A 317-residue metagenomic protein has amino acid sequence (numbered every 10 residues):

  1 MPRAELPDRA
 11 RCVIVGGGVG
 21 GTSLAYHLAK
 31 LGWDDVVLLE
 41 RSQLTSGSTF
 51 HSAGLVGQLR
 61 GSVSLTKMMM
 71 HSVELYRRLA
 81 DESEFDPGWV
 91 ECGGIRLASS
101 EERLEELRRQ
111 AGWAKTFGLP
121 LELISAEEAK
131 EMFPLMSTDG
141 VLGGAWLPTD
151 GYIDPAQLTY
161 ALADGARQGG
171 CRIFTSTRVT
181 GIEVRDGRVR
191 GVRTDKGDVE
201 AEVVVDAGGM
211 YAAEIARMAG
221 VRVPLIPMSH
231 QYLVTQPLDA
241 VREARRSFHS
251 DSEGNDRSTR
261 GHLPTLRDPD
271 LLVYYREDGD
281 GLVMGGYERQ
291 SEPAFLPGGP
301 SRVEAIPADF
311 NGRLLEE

Functional and structural regions predicted by a protein language model:
A4-G20, V37: Beta1/beta-strand and adjacent pyrophosphate-binding region of the FAD-binding site in flavoprotein oxidoreductases
L6-R9, D86-R96, Q110, K130-G169 (+2 more regions): Helix-loop-beta segment of a Rossmann-like dinucleotide-binding subdomain
A29-F50: Glycine-rich FAD pyrophosphate-binding loop
A53-M132, D270-Y275, G279-G281, I306: Dinucleotide-binding Rossmann-like beta1-alpha1 core, especially the glycine-rich loop that anchors the ADP
V63, K67-M70, L97-E106, W146-R167 (+2 more regions): Short beta-strand to alpha-helix junction loop
A145-V203, Y211-E214: Helical element adjacent to the flavin cofactor pocket in flavoenzyme catalytic cores
D198-D251, D256-P264: Central helical "cap/lid" subdomain
P237-E317: Active-site lid/adjacent beta-loop-alpha segment flanking the redox-cofactor pocket in flavoenzymes
